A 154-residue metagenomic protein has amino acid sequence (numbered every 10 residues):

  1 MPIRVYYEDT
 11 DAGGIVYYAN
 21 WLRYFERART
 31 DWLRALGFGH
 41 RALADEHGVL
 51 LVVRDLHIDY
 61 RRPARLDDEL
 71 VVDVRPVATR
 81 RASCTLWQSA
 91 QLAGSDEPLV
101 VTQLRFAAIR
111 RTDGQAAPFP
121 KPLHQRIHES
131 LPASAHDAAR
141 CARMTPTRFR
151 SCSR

Functional and structural regions predicted by a protein language model:
M1, P63-L66, V77-R154: HotDog/MaoC-like acyl-thioester-processing domains
M1-F38, A142-R154: Catalytic strand-loop segment that frames the active site of acyl-thioester-processing enzymes
R4, H57, R105: Short aromatic/hydrophobic contact patches that present stacked aromatics for nucleic-acid/ligand binding
V5, I15-V16, V49-V53, I109: Hydrophobic aliphatic residue packing
G14, V74, G114: Hydrophobic pocket/interface hotspot
Y17-Y18, R41, V52, P118: Short, electropositive, low-hydrophobicity segments enriched in small/polar residues
W21-Y24, V52, R105: Residue-level recognition of specific faces of alpha-helices
W32-C84, T102: Hydrophobic beta-strand-centered segment that forms part of the acyl-chain substrate-binding groove
